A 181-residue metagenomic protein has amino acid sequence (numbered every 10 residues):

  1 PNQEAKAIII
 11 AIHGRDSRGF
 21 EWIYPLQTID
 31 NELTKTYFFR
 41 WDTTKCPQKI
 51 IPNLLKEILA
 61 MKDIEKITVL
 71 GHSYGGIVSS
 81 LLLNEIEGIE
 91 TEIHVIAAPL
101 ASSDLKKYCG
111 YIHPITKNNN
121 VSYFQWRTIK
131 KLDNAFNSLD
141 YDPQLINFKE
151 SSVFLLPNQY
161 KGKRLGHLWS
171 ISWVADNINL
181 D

Functional and structural regions predicted by a protein language model:
P1-I10, D16-G19, T34-Y37, E57-A60 (+2 more regions): Flexible, membrane-associating and regulatory peripheral segments of lipid-active enzymes
I9, I29, W41-T44, Q48-N134: Serine-dependent carboxylesterase/thioesterase catalytic core of lipase-like alpha/beta-hydrolase/SGNH enzymes
I9, K35-T36, K62-I64, L82 (+1 more regions): Generic preference for hydrophobic/aromatic residues in regular secondary structure cores
S17, G76, I171: Alpha-helical and His/Cys-centered functional microenvironments
G19-P25: The serine-hydrolase catalytic nucleophile loop
P25-T34: A short, Lys/Arg-enriched amphipathic alpha-helix followed by its capping loop at the start of a domain
I112-D181: C-terminal catalytic-base region of ester-bond hydrolases, centering on the histidine of the charge-relay
